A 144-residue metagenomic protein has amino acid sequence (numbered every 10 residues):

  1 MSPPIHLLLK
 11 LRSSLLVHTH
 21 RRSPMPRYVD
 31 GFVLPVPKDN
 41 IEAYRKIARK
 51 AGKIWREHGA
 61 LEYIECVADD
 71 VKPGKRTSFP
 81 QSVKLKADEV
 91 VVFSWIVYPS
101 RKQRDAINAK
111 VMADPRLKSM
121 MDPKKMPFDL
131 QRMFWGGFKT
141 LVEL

Functional and structural regions predicted by a protein language model:
H6-P24, R56, A60-A87, R116-L144: Glycine-rich beta-strand-turn "strand-cap" elements at beta-sheet edges
M25-K50: Long, hydrophobic N-terminal alpha-helical segment
V29-V36, G74-V111, G136: Short, well-ordered beta-strand segments in beta-rich or mixed alpha/beta enzyme and ligand-binding folds
V36-N40, A48, G59, V67-D69 (+1 more regions): Generic secondary-structure microfeatures
E42, K102-R104, E143: Residue-level signal for secondary-structure boundary sites
A43-R56, V91-I96: Generic detector of contiguous secondary-structure segments
R45-A51, I107-D114: Short amphipathic alpha-helices in soluble, non-transmembrane regions that often serve as interface/regulatory elements
